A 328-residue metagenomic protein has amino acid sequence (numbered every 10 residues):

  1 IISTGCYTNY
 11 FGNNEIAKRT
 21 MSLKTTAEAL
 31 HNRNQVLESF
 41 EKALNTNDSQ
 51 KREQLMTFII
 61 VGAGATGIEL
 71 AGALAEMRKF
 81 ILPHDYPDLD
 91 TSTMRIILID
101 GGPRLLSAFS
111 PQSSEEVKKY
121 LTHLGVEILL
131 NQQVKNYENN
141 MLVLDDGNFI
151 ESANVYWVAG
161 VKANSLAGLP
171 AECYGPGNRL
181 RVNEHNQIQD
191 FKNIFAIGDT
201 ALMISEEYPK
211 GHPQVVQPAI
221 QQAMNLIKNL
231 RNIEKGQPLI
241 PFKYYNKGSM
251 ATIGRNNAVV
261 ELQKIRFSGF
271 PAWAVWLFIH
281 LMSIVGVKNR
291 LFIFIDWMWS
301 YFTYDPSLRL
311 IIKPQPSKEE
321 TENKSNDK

Functional and structural regions predicted by a protein language model:
I1-I2, Y156: N-terminal Rossmann-like NAD(P) cofactor-binding module of classical short-chain dehydrogenase/reductase
G5-T8, A71, V161-A163: Short glycine-rich anion-binding loops that position phosphate/pyrophosphate groups of nucleotides and phosphorylated
C6-T66, L74-F80: Glycine-rich dinucleotide-binding loop and its adjacent helix/turn
F11-N13, L70-A71, A108, L166-G168 (+2 more regions): Short glycine-/acidic-enriched loop or helix-start segments at secondary-structure transitions that form or flank
R19-D48, N140-M141, F149-Q221: FAD-site-proximal beta/loop scaffold in flavoenzymes
R52-F109, E116, E127-L129, P213-N232 (+2 more regions): Rossmann-like dinucleotide-binding core of oxidoreductases
A75-E184, D190, L239: A Rossmann-like FAD-binding core segment of flavoenzymes
Q222-K328: C-terminal, flexible cofactor-proximal segment of oxidoreductases
